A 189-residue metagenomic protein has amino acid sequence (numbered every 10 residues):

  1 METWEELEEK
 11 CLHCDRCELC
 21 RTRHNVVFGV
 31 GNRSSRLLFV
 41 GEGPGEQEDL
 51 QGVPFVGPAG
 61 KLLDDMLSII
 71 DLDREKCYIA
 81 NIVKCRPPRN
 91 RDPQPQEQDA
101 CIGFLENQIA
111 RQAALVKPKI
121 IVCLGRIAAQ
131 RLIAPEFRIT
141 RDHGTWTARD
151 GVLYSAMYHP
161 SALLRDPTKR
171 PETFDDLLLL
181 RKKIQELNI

Functional and structural regions predicted by a protein language model:
M1-I189: A polyanion-binding, active-site-adjacent surface
